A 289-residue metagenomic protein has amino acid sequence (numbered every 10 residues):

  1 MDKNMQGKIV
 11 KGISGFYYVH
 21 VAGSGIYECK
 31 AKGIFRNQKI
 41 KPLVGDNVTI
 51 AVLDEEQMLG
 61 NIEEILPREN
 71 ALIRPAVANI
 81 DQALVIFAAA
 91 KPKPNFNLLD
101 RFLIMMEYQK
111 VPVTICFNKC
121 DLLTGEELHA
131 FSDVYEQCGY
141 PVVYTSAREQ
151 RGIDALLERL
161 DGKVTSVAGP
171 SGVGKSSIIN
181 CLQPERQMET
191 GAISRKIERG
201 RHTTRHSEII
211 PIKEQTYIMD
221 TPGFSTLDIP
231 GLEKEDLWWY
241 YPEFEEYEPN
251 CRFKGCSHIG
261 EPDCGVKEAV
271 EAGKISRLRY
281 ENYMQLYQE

Functional and structural regions predicted by a protein language model:
K3, G15, G33, K39-E56 (+5 more regions): Helix-rich effector regions associated with P-loop NTPase G domains
Y17-V21, C29, I50: SH3/SH3-like beta-barrel fold
S24-I34: Short, structured beta-strand/loop micro-motifs enriched in basic residues and often containing a Trp
E55-A71, D81-L98, V111-G125: Conserved Switch II/interswitch segment of TRAFAC-class P-loop GTPases
N97-E107: Histidine-anchored nucleotide/phosphate-binding helix
D121-V173: Canonical P-loop GTPase G-domain recognition
